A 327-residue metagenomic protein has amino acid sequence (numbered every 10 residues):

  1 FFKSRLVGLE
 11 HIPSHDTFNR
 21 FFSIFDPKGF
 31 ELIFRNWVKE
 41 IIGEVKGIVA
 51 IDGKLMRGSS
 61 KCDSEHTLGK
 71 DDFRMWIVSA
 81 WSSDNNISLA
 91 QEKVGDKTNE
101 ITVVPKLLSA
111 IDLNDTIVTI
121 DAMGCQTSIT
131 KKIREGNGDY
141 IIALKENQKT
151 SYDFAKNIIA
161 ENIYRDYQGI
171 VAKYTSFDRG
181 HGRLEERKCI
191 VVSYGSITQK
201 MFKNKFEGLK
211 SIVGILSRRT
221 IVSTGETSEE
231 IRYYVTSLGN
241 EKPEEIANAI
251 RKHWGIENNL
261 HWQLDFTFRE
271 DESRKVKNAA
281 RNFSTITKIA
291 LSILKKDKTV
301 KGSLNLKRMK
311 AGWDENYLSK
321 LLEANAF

Functional and structural regions predicted by a protein language model:
F1-I120, C125-S128, G136: Conserved, well-structured functional cores that handle cations and Mg-NTP chemistry
N19, P105, A247, F283-L291: Predominant activation on well-ordered alpha-helical scaffold segments within soluble catalytic domains
L68-K70, T224-E226, R274-N282: Structural motif
T130-G138, A160: Short, surface-exposed basic-aromatic patches at helix termini and helix-loop junctions that form
D139-L144: Short hydrophobic alpha-helical runs that function as membrane-insertion/retention elements
K145-R251: An anionic, glycine-rich sequence signature occurring as long contiguous blocks
Q168, Q263-F327: A short, flexible helix-boundary coil/loop motif
E241-R274: Short amphipathic alpha-helical "interface-anchor" segments enriched in bulky aromatics
